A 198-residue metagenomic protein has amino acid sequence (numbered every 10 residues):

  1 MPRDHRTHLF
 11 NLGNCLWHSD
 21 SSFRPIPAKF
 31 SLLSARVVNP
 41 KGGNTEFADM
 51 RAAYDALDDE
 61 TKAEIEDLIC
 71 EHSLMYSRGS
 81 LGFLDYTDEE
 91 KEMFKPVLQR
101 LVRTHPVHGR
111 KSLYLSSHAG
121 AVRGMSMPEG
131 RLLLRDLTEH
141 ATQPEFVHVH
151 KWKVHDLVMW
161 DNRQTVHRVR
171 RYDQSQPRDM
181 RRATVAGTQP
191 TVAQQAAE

Functional and structural regions predicted by a protein language model:
M1-L157, N162-E198: Non-heme Fe(II) oxygenase catalytic core, chiefly the N-lobe of the double-stranded beta-helix
